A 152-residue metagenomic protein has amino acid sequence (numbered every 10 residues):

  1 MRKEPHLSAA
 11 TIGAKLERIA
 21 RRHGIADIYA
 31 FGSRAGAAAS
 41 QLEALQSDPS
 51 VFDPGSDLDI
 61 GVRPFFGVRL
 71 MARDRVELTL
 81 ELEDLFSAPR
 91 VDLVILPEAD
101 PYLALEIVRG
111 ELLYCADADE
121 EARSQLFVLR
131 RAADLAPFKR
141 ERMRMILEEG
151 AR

Functional and structural regions predicted by a protein language model:
M1-G55, F65-R152: Catalytic core of pol beta-like nucleotidyltransferases
L58-V62: Short, aliphatic-rich beta-strand segments
